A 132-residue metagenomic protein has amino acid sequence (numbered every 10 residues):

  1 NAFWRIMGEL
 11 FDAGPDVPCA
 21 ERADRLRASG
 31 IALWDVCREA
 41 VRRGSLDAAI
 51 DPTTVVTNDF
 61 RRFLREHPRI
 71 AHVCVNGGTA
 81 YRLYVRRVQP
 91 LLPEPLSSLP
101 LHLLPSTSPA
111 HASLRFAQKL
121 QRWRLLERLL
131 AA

Functional and structural regions predicted by a protein language model:
N1-D51: Short, surface-exposed acidic-centric catalytic microdomains
I6, G44-R61, V85-A132: C-terminal capping/extension of enzyme domains
E66-R69: Glycine-rich phosphate-binding loop signature in dinucleotide/nucleotide-binding domains
T79-Y81: Alpha-helix capping/helix-boundary segments
